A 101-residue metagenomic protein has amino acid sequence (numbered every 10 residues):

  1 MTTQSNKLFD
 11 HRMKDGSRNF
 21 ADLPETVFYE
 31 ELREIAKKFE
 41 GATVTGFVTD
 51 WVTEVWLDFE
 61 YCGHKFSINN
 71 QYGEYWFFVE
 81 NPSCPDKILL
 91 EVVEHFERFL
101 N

Functional and structural regions predicted by a protein language model:
M1-D10, S83-N101: Mixed-charge, Lys/Arg-enriched low-complexity segments
M1-V52: Negatively charged, low-complexity tracts enriched in Asp/Glu with abundant Ser/Thr
W51-E54, Y72: Short Gly/Ser/Thr- and Asp/Glu-enriched loop/turn motifs at secondary-structure junctions
D58-F96: Short, compact, well-ordered microdomains
